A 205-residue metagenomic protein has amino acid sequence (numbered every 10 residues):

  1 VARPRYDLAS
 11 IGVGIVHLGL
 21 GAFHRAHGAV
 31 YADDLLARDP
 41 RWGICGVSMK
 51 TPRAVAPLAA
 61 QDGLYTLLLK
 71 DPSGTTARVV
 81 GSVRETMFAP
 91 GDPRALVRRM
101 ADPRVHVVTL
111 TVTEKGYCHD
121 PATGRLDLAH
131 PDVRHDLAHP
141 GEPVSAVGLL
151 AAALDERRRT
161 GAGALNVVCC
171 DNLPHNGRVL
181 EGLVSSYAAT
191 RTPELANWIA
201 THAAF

Functional and structural regions predicted by a protein language model:
V1-F205: Non-transmembrane, aqueous-exposed alpha-helical and coiled segments at domain scale
